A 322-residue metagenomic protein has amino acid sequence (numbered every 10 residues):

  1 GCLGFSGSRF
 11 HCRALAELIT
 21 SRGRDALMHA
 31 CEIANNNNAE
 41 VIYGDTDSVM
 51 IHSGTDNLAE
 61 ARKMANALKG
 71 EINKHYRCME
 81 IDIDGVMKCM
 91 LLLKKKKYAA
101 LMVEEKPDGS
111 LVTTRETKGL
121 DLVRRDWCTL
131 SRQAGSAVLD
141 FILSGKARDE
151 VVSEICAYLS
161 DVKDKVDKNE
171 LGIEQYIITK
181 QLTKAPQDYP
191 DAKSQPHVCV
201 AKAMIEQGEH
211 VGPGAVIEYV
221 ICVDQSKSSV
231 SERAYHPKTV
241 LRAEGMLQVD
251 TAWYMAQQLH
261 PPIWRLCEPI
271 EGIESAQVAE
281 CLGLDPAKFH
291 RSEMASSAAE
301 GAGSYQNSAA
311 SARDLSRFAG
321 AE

Functional and structural regions predicted by a protein language model:
G1-S8: Active-site cores of enzymes that catalyze phosphoryl transfer or operate on phosphate-rich substrates
H11-A14, L18-T46, I51-E322: DNA-dependent DNA polymerase catalytic subunits
